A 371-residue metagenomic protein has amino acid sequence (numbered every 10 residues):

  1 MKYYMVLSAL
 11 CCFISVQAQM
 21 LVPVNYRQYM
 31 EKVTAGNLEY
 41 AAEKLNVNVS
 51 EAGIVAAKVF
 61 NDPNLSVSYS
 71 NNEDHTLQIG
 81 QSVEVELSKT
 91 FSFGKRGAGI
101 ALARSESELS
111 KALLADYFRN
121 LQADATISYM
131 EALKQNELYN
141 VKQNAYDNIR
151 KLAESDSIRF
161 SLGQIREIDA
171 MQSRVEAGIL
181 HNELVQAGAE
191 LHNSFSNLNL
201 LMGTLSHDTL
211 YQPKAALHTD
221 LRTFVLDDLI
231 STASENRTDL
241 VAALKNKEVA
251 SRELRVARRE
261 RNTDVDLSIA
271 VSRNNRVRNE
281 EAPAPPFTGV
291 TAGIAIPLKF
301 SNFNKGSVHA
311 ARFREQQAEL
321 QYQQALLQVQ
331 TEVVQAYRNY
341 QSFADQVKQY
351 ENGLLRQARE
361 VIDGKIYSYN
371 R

Functional and structural regions predicted by a protein language model:
M1-Y26: Bacterial Sec-dependent N-terminal signal peptides
A18-Y69, Q164, S206-S251, P297 (+2 more regions): Bacterial Sec-pathway N-terminal export signals of envelope proteins
V24, A112, Y117-T232, N339 (+1 more regions): Periplasmic alpha-helical coiled-coil/stalk elements that build and connect Gram-negative outer-membrane
A41, P63-G80, T90-F118, L133-L138 (+4 more regions): Small/polar (Gly/Ser/Thr/Ala-rich) solvent-exposed segments that form structured loops/beta-strands/short helices used
A42-A57, Y117, L121-K142, K151 (+4 more regions): Amphipathic alpha-helical coiled-coil segments
Q81-L87, L229, T288-I294: Hydrophobic, lipid-facing positions within transmembrane beta-strands of outer-membrane proteins
S82, I127, Q172, D264 (+1 more regions): Transmembrane beta-barrel architecture of outer-membrane proteins
